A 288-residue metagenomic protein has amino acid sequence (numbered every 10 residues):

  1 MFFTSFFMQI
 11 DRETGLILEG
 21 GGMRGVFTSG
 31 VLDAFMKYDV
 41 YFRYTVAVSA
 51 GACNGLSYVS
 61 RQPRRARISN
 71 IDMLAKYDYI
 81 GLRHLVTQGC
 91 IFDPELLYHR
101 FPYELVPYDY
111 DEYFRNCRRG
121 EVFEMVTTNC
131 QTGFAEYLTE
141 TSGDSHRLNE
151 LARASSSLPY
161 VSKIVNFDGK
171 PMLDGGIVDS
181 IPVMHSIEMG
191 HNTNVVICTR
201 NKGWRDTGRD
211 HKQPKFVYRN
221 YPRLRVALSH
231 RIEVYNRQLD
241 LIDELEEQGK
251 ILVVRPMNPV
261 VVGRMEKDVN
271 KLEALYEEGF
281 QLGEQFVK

Functional and structural regions predicted by a protein language model:
M1-V48, L56-K288: Patatin-like phospholipase
